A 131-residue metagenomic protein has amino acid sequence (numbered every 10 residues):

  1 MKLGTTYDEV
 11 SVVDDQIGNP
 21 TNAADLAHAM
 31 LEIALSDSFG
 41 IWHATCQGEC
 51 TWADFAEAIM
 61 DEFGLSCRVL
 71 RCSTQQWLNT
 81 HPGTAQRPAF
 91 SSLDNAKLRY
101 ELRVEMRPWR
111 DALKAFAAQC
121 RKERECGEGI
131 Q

Functional and structural regions predicted by a protein language model:
M1-G18, A23-D25, L31: NAD(P)-dependent short-chain dehydrogenase/reductase
V12-I17, W42-E49, E101: Glycine-rich Rossmann NAD(P)(H)-binding loop
G18-T21, C50, L93, V104-R107: Residue-level signal for the nucleotide or nucleotide-sugar donor/cofactor binding architecture
A23-L31, R110-A117: Short, amphipathic alpha-helical "lid/cap" segments that border enzyme active or binding sites
A29, S36-T84, R124-E125: Mid/C-terminal beta-alpha module of Rossmann-like enzyme folds, strongest in SDR-family dehydrogenases/epimerases
Q75-N95, P108: Active-site loop of classical SDR/Rossmann-like NAD(P)-dependent oxidoreductases, centered on the catalytic Tyr-X3-Lys
W109-Q131: Amphipathic terminal alpha-helices
